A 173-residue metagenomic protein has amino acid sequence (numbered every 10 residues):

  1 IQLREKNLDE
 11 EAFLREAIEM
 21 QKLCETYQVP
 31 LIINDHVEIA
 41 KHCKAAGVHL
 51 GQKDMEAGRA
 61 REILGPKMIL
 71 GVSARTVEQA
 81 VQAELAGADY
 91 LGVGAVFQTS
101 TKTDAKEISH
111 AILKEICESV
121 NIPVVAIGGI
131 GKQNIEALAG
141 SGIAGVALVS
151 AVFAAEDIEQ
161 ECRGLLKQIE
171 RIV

Functional and structural regions predicted by a protein language model:
I1, A40, A83, L91 (+4 more regions): Conserved, mostly hydrophobic/aromatic
Q2, I32, H49, G71 (+2 more regions): Conserved beta-strand positions in the central sheet of alpha/beta enzyme cores
Q2-A12, A95-K102: Glycine-rich, proline-tolerant flexible connector loops at the mouths of alpha/beta enzymes
F13-D35, Q52-R75, K106-K132, L165-V173: Alpha-helix-loop-beta-strand connector modules within alpha/beta enzyme cores
K22-T26, K41, R61-E62, E84-G87 (+1 more regions): Acidic (Asp/Glu)-rich catalytic clusters
I39, Q79-A80, G131-I135: Acidic, divalent-metal-coordinating active-site segment for phosphoryl/phosphodiester hydrolysis, typified by short
C43-A45, L50, V72-E118, I122 (+2 more regions): Glycine/Thr-rich beta-alpha phosphate-binding loop at enzyme active sites
Q52-E62, G92-D104, K132-I135, A139-Q168: Glycine-rich phosphate-binding active-site loops on the catalytic face of alpha/beta enzymes
